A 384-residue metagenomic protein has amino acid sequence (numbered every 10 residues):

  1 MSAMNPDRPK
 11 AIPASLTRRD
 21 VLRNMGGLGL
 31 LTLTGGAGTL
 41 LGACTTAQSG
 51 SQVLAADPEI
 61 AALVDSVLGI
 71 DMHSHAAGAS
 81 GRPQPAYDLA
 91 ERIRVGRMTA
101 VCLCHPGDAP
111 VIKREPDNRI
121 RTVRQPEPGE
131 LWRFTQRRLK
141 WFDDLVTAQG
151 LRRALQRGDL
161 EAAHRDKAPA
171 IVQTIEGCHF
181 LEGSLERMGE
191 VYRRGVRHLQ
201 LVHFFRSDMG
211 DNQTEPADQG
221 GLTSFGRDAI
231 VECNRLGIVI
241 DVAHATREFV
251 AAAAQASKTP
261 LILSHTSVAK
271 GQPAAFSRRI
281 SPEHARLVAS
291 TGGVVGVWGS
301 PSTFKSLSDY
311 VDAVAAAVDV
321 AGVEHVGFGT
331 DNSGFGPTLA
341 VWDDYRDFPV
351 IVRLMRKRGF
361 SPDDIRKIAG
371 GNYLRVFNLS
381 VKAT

Functional and structural regions predicted by a protein language model:
M1-D20: N-terminal secretory signal peptides
S15, A37-S74: C-terminal segment of N-terminal export signals and the immediately downstream linker at the start of the mature
L22-T32, D343-T384: Mid-to-C-terminal alpha-helical segments outside catalytic/metal-binding sites
G69, A100, A170-V172, H198 (+4 more regions): Structural preference for beta-strand elements that scaffold enzyme active sites
H73, G195, I240, V295 (+1 more regions): Conserved, mostly hydrophobic/aromatic
P85, R92-L185, T214-D218, S224-F225 (+1 more regions): A metal-dependent hydrolase metal-coordination microenvironment
Y87-L89, G183-R193, R197, E215-I262 (+2 more regions): Histidine/acidic residue-rich metal-binding segments in metalloenzymes
W298-G299, A321-W342: Short acidic/histidine-rich active-site segments
